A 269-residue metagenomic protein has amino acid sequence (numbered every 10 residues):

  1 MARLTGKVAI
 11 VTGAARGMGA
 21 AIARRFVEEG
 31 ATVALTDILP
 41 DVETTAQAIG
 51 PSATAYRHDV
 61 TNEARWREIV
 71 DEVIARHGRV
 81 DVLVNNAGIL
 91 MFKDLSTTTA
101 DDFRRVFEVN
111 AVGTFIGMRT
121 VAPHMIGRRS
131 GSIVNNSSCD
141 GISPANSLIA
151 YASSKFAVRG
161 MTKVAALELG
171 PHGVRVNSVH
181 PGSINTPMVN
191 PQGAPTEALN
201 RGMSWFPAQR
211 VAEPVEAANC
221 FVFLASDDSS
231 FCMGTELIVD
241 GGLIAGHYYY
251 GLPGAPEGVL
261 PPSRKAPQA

Functional and structural regions predicted by a protein language model:
R3-A34: Canonical Rossmann dinucleotide-binding motif of NAD(H)/NADP(H)-dependent dehydrogenases/reductases, specifically
D94-L95, D102-R104, G202: Substrate-binding pocket helix/loop in short-chain dehydrogenase/reductase
S96, S143-I149, P171, Q209 (+1 more regions): Active-site loop immediately N-terminal to the catalytic Tyr-X3-Lys motif of short-chain dehydrogenase/reductase
M118, S154, T162: Active-site helix of classical SDR
P123, L167-P171, S230: Alpha-helical segment proximal to the catalytic Tyr-Lys
S138: Residue(s) in the substrate-gating loop at a strand-loop-helix junction that position the organic substrate next
S178, E197-C232, V239-G241, A266-A269: C-terminal helical subdomain
